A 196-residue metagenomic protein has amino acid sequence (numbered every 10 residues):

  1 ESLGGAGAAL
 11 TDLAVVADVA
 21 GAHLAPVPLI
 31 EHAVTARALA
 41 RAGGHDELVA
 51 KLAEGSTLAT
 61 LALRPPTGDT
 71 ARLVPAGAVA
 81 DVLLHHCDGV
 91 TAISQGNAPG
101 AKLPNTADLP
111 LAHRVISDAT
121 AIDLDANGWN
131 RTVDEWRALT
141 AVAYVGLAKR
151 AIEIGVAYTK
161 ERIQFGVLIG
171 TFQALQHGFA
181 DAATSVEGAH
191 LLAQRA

Functional and structural regions predicted by a protein language model:
E1-H23, A126, T132-A196: Alpha-helical interface subdomain recognition
A8, L24-I30, R37-E153, A157: FAD-binding core of flavoproteins
